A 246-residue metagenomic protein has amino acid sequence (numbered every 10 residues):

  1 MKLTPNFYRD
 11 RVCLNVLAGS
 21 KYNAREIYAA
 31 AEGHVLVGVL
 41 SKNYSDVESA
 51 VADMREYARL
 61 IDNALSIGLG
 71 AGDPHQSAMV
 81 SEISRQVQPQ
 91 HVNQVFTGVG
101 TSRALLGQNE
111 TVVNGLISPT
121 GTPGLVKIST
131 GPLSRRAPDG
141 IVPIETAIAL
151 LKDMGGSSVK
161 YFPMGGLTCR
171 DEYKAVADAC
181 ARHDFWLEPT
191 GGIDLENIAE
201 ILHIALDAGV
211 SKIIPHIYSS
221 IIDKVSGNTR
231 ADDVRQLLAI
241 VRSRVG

Functional and structural regions predicted by a protein language model:
M1-N93, I148-D153, L167-A175, A181 (+2 more regions): Conserved N-terminal beta1-alpha1 strand-loop-helix module at the mouth
K2-L17, I193-G246: C-terminal alpha-helical cap/extension of soluble enzyme domains
F7-N15, H34-G38, D62-G68, P89-N93 (+6 more regions): Structural preference for beta-strand elements that scaffold enzyme active sites
E26, A78-M79, R103-A104, E200 (+1 more regions): Short, solvent-exposed polar/charged micro-motifs at secondary-structure junctions
V35-N43, Q90-T101, G121, F162-G166 (+1 more regions): Glycine-rich phosphate-binding active-site loops on the catalytic face of alpha/beta enzymes
G70-L167, H183: Conserved anion-binding
G140-E145, R170-A177, R230-V234: Charged helix-capping and loop-helix junction motifs
K152-I214: Conserved binding-pocket/active-site segment within a compact domain
